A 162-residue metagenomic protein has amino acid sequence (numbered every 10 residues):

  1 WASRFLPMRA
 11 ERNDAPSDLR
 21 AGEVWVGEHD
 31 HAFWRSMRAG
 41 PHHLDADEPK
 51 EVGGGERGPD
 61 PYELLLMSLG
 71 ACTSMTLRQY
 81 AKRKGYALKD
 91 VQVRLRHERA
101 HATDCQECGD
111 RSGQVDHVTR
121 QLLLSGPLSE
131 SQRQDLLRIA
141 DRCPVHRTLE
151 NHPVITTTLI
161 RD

Functional and structural regions predicted by a protein language model:
W1-M67, R78-D162: Extended beta-strand/beta-hairpin segments
L69-T73: Alpha-helical metal-binding/catalytic segments enriched in His/Glu/Asp
